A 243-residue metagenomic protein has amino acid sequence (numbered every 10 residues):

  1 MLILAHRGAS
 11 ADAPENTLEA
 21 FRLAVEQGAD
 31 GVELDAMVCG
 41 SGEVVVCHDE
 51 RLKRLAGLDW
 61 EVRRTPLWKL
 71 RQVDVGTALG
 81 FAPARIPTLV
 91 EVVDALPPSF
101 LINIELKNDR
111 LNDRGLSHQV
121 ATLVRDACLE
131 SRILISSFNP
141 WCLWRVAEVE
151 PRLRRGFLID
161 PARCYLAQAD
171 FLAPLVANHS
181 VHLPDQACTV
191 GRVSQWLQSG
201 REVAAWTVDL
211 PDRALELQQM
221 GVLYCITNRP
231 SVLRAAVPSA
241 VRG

Functional and structural regions predicted by a protein language model:
M1-G243: Phosphate-group recognition and catalysis centered on beta-loop-alpha active-site segments
